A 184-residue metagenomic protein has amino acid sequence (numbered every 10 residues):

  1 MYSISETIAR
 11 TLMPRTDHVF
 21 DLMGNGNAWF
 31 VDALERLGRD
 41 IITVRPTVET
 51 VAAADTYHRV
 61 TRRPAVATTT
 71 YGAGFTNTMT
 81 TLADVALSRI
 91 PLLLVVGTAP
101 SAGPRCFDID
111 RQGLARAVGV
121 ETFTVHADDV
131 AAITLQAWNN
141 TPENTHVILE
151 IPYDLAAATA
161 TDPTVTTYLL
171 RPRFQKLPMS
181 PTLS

Functional and structural regions predicted by a protein language model:
M1-S184: N-terminal alpha/beta PP-like core and its mobile active-site loop of ThDP/TPP-dependent enzymes
